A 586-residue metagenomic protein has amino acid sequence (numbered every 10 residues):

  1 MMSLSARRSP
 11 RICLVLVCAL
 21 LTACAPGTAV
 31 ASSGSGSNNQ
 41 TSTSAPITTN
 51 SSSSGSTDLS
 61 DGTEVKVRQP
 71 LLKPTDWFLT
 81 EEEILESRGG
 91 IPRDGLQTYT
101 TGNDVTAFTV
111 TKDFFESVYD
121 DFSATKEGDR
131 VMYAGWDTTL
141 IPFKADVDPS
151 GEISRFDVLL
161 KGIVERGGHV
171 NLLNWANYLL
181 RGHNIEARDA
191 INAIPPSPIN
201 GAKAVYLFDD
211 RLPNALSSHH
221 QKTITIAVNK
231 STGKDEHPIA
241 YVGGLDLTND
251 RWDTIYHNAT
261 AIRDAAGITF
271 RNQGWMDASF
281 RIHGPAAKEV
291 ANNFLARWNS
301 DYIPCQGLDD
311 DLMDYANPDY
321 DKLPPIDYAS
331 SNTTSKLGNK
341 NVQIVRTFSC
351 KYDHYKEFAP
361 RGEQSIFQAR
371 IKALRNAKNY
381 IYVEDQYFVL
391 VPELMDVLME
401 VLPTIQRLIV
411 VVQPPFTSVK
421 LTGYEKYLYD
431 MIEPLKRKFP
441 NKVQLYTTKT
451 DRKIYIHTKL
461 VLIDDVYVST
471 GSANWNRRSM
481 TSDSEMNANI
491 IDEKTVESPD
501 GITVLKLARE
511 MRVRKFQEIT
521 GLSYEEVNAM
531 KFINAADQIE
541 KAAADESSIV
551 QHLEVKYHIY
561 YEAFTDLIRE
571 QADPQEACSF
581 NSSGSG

Functional and structural regions predicted by a protein language model:
M2, A19, T28-V30: Terminal presequence/propeptide segments associated with secretion/organelle targeting and zymogen/polyprotein
M2-L14: Bacterial N-terminal signal peptides that target proteins for export
T22-A23: C-terminal motif of bacterial Sec signal peptides marking the signal peptidase cleavage site
G27-S60: Ser/Thr-rich, Pro/Gly/Ala-heavy low-complexity intrinsically disordered linkers and tails of secreted extracellular
E64-L71, F78-R130, A134-N376, E384 (+2 more regions): HKD-type phospholipase D/PLD-like phosphodiesterase module
L245, N272-G274, P285, P392-M395 (+2 more regions): Long, C-terminal catalytic modules of enzymes
I366-V383, Y387-M395, M399-P403: Long hydrophobic segments that form regular secondary structure
